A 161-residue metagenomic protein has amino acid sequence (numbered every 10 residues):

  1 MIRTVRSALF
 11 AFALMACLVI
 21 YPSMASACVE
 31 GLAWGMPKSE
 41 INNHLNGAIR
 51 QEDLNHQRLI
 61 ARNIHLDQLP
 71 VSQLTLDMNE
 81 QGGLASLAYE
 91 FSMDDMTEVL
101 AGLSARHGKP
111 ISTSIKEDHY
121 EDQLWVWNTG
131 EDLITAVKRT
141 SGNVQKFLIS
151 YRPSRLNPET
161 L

Functional and structural regions predicted by a protein language model:
I2-F12: Bacterial N-terminal signal peptides that target proteins for export
I20-P22: N-terminal signal peptide c-region/cleavage motif recognized by signal peptidases
M24-N63, A88-L161: Non-cytosolic coordination micro-motifs
L69-L74: Short amphipathic beta-strand starts and helix->beta connectors
E80-A85: Coil-to-beta-strand transition motifs
